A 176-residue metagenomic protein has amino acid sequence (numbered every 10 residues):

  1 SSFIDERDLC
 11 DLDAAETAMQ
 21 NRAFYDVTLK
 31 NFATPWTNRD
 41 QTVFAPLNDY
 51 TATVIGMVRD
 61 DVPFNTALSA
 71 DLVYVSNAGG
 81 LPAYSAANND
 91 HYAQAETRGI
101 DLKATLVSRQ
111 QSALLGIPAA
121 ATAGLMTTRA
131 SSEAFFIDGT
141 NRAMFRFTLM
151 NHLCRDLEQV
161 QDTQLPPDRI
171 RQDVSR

Functional and structural regions predicted by a protein language model:
S1-A18: Active-site-surrounding "flap" and adjacent substrate/cofactor-binding loops of secreted or lumenal enzymes, prototyped
D13-R176: Extended surface/linker regions that mediate inter-domain or inter-protein docking in multi-component redox
